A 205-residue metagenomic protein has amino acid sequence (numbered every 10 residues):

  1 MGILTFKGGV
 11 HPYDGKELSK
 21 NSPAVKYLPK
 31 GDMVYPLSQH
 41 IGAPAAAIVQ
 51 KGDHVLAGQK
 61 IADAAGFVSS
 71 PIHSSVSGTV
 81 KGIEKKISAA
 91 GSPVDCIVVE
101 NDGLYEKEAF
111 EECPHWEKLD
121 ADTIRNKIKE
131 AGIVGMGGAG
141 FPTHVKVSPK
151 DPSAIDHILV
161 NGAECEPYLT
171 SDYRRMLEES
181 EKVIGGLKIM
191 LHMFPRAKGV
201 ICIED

Functional and structural regions predicted by a protein language model:
M1-Y168, Y173-I184, I189-D205: Well-ordered secondary-structure scaffolds
